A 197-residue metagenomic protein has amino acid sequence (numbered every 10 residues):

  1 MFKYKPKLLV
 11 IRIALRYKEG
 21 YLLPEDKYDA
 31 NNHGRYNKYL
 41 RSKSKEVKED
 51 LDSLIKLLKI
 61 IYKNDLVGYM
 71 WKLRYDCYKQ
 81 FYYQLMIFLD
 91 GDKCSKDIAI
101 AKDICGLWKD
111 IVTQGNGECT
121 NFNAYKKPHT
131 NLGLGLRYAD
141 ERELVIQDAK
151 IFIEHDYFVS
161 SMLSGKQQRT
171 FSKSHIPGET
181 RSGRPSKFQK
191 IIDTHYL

Functional and structural regions predicted by a protein language model:
M1-K3, D29-N32, G91-L197: Catalytic "initiation/cleavage/transfer" segments centered on a nucleophilic residue and adjacent nucleic-acid-engaging
M1-M70, R74-Y75: Signature for HUH/AEP ssDNA processing cores
R12, Y82, G117-N121: A structural signal for short, well-ordered beta-strand segments and their strand-loop junctions that often border
E19-Y21, D90-K93: A generic structural motif
L23-P24, Q80-Q84, D97-A99: A short acidic (Asp/Glu
G68-D92: Histidine-centered divalent-metal-coordination microenvironment in nucleic-acid enzymes
